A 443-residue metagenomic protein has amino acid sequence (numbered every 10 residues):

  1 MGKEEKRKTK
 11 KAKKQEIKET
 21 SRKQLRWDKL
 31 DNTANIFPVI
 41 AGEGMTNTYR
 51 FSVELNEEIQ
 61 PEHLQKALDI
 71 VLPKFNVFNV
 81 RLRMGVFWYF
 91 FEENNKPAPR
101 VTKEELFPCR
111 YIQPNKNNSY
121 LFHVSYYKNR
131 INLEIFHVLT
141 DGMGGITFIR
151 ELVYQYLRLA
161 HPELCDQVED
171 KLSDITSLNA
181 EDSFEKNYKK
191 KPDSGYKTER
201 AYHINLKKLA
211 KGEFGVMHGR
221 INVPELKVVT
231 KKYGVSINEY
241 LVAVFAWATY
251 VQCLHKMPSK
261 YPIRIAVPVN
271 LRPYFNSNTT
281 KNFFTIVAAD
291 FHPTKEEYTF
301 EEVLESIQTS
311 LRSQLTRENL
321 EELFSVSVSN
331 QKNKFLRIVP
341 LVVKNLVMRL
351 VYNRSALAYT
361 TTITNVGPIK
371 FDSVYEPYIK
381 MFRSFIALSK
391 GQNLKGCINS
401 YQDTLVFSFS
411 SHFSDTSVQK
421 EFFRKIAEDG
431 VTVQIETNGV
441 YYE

Functional and structural regions predicted by a protein language model:
G2-F87, K96-H123, N132, H218 (+2 more regions): Acyl-thioester-dependent acyl-group transfer interface
K3-N32, Y127-R130, L139-T147, E151-V228 (+1 more regions): Non-catalytic, low-complexity flexible loops and terminal extensions
Q60, D141-G145, I237-N238: Hydrophobic (often cysteine-bearing) scaffold residues that line and stabilize catalytic clefts of nucleotide/cofactor
I131-I135, L241: Beta-strand elements within well-structured catalytic alpha/beta cores of enzymes that handle phosphate/sulfate esters
H137, T230-N238: Alpha-helical hinge/cap motifs
T140, V153-A160, K231, F245-M257 (+1 more regions): Hydrophobic/aromatic-lined pockets within catalytic cores
I237-A246: Short amphipathic alpha-helical segments
